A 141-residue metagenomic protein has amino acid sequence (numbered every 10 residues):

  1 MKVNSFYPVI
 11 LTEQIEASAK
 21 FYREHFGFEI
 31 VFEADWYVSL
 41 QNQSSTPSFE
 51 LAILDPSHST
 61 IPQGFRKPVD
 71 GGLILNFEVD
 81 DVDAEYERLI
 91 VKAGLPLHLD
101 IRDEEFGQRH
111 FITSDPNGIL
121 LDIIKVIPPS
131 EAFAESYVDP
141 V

Functional and structural regions predicted by a protein language model:
M1-F6, E29-F77, Y86-S114, V126-V141: Vicinal oxygen chelate
T12-Q14, E105: Conserved beta-strand-loop-alpha-helix junction that forms the acyl-donor binding cleft
Q14-I15, D80-V82: Helix N-cap motif at beta-to-alpha junctions
S18-R23, L89, G118: Conserved active-site tyrosine of GNAT-family acetyltransferases
D122-I123: Short glycine-/small-residue motifs
